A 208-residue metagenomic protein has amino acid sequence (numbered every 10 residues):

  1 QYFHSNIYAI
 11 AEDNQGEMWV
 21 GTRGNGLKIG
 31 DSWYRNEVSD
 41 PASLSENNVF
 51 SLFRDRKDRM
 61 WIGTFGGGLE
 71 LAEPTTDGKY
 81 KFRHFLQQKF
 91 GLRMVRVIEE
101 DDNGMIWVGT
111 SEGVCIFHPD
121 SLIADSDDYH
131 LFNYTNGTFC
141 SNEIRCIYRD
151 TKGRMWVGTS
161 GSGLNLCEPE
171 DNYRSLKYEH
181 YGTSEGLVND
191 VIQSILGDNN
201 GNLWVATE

Functional and structural regions predicted by a protein language model:
Q1-E208: Carboxylate-rich, polar loop motifs that coordinate divalent cations or form catalytic acidic clusters
